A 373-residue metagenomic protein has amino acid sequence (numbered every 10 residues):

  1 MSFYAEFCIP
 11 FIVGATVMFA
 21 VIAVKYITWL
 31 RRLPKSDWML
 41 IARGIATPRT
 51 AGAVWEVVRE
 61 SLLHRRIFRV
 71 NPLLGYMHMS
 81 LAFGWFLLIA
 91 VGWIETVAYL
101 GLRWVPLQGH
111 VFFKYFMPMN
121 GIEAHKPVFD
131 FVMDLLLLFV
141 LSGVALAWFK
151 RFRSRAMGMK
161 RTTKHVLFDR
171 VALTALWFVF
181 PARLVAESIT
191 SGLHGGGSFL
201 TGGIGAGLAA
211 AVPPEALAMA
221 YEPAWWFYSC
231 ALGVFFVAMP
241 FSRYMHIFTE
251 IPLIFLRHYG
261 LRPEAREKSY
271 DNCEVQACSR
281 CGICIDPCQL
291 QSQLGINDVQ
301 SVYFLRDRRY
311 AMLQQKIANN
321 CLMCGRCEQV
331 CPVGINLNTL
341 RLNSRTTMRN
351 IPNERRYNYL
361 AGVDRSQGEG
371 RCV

Functional and structural regions predicted by a protein language model:
M1-S269, M348: Membrane-embedded alpha-helical bundles of multi-pass integral membrane proteins
Y259-V275, I283-Q329, G334-C372: Ferredoxin-type iron-sulfur electron-transfer modules in oxidoreductases and energy-metabolism complexes
